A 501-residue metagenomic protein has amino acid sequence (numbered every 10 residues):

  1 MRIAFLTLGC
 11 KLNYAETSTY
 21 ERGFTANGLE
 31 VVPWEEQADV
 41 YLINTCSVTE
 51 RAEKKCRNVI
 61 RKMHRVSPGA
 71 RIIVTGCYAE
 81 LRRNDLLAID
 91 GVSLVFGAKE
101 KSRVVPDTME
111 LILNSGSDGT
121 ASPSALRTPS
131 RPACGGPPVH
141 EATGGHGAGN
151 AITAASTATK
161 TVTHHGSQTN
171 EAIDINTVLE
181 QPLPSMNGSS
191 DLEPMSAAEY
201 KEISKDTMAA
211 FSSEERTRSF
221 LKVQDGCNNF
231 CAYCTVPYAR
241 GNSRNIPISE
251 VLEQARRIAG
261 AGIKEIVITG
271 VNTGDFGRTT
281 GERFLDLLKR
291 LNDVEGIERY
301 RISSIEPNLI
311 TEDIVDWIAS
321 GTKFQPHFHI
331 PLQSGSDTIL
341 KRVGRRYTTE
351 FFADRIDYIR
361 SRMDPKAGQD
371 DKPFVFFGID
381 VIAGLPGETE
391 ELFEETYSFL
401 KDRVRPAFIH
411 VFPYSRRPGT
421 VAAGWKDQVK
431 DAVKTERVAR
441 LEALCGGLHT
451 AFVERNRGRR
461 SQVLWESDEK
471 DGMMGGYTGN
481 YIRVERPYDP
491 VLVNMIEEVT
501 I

Functional and structural regions predicted by a protein language model:
M1-T269, G274, F328, E350-D364 (+5 more regions): Proteins enriched for Cys/Gly/acidic motifs involved in redox and nucleic-acid/cofactor modification
L81-R82, G260-E391: Conserved SAM/AdoMet-binding glycine-rich loop
S102, N229, G241, G274 (+4 more regions): Glycine-centered loop/turn positions within well-structured domains that cap or flank conserved ligand/cofactor-binding
F211-S212, D316-S320, L332, V453-R455 (+2 more regions): Replace "in large, NTP-powered and nucleic-acid-processing enzymes" with "in large, NTP-powered factors and other
C231, I268, I302, I330 (+6 more regions): Conserved, mostly hydrophobic/aromatic
G296-I297, R405-P406, V421-W425, V429 (+1 more regions): Conserved N-terminal phosphate-binding loop of PLP-dependent enzymes in the Aspartate aminotransferase
E391-F399: Short, acidic/polar
G424-I501: Terminal RNA-binding accessory module
